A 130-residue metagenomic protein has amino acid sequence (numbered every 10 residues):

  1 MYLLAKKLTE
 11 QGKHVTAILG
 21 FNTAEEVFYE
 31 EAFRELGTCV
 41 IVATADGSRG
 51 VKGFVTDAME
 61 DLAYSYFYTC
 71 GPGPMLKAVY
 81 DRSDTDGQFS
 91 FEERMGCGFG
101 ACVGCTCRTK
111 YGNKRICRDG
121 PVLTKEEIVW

Functional and structural regions predicted by a protein language model:
M1, P74, E92-P121: Local cysteine-cluster metal-coordination motifs and their immediate loop/turn environment, predominantly Fe-S cluster
M1-F89: FNR/FR-type flavoprotein reductase catalytic core
V27-Y29, F67, F99, K114-C117 (+1 more regions): Short linear functional motifs in flexible/disordered or boundary regions
P121-W130: Short microdomains enriched in Cys/His and/or Lys/Arg
